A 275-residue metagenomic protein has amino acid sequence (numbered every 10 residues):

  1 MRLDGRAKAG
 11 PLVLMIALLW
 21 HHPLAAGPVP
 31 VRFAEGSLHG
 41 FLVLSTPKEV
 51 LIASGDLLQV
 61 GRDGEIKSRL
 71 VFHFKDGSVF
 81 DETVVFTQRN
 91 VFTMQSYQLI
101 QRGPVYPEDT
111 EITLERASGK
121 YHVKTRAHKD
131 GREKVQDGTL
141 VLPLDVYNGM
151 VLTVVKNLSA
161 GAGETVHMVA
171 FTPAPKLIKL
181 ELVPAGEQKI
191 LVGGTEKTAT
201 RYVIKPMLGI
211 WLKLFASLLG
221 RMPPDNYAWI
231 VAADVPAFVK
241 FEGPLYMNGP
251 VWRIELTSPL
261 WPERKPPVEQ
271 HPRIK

Functional and structural regions predicted by a protein language model:
M1-G5: N-terminal secretory signal peptides that target proteins for export/translocation
R6-P11: Short, low-complexity intrinsically disordered segments enriched in A/P/G/S/L with frequent Arg, especially at protein
G27-S118, G163-K275: Acidic, serine/threonine-rich low-complexity disordered tracts
Y121-V123: Short alpha-helical linear motifs
T125-A162: Surface-exposed beta-loop interaction hotspot
